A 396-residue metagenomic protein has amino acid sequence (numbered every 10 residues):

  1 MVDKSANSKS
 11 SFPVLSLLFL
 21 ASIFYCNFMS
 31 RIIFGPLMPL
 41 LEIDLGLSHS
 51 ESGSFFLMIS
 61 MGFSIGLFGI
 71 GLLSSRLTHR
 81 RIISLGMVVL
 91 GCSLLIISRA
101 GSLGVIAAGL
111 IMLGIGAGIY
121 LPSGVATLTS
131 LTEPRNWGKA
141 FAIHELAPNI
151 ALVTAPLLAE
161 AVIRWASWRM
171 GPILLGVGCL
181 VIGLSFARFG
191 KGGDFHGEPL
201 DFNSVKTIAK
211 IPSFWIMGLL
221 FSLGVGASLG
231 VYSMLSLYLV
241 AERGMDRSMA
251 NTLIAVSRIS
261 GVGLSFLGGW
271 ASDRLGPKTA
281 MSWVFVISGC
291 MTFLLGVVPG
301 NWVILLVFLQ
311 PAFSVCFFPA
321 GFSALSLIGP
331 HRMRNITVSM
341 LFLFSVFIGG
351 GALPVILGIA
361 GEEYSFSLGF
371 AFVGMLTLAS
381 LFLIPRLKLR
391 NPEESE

Functional and structural regions predicted by a protein language model:
V2-S10, K191-M217: Juxtamembrane intracellular "pre-TM" segments in multi-pass secondary transporters
F34-G35, S213-V262: Extracytoplasmic gate region of multi-pass secondary transporters
I65-G101: Conserved MFS/SLC helix-loop-helix module at the cytosolic interface between two early adjacent transmembrane helices
G109-A147: Cytoplasmic helix-loop-helix junction between adjacent transmembrane helices in 12-TM secondary transporters
I143-A187: Helix-loop-helix hairpin linking two adjacent transmembrane segments in secondary transporters
V177-F195, L383-L387: C-terminal membrane-cytosol helix-exit motif in multi-pass small-molecule transporters
K278-G321: C-terminal transmembrane helical hairpin of 12-TM major facilitator-type secondary transporters
H331-E363: A late C-terminal transmembrane helix in Major Facilitator Superfamily
